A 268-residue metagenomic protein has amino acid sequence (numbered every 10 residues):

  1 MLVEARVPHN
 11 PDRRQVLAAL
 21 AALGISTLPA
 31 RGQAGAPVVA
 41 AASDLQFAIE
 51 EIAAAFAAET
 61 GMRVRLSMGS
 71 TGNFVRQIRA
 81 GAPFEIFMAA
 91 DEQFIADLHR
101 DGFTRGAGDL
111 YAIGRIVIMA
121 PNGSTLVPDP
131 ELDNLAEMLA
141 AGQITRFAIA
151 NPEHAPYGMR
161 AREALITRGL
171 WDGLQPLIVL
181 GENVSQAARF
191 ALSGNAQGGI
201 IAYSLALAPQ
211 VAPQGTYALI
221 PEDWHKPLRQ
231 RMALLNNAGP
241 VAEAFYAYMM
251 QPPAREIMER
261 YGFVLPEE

Functional and structural regions predicted by a protein language model:
M1-D12, A18-T27: N-terminal secretory signal peptides
H9, A30-G35: Extreme N-terminus of proteins, especially the signal/transit-peptide cleavage junction and the first residues
R13-R14, Q77: Short, cationic motifs built from Arg/Lys/His that form the positively charged side of catalytic pockets
L17-A18, A80: General helical structural elements
Q33-G61, R65-G72, R76-A82, A89-E92 (+3 more regions): Exported/periplasmic ABC-transporter solute-binding proteins
